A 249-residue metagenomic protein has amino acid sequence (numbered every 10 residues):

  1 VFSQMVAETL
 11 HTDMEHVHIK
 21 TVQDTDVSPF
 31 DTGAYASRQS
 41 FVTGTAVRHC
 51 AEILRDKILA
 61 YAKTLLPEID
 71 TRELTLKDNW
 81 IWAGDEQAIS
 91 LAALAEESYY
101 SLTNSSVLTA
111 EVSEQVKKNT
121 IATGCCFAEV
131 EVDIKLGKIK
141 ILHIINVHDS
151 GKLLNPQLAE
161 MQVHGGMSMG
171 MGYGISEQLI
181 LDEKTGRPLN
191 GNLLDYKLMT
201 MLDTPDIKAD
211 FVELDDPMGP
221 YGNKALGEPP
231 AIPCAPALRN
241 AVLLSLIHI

Functional and structural regions predicted by a protein language model:
V1: Aspartyl protease active-site motif detector
Q4-I247: C-terminal catalytic domains of large/alpha subunits in multi-subunit enzymes
